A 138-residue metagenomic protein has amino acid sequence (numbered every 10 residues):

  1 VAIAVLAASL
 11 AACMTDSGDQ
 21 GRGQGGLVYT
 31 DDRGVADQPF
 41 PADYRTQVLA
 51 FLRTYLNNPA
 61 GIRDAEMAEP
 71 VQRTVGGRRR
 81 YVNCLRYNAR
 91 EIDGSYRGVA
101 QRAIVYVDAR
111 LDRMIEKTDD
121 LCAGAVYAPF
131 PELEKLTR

Functional and structural regions predicted by a protein language model:
V1-I3: Bacterial N-terminal signal peptides that target proteins for export
S9-A12: C-terminal motif of bacterial Sec signal peptides marking the signal peptidase cleavage site
M14-R138: Cystatin/cathelin-like cysteine-protease inhibitor module
